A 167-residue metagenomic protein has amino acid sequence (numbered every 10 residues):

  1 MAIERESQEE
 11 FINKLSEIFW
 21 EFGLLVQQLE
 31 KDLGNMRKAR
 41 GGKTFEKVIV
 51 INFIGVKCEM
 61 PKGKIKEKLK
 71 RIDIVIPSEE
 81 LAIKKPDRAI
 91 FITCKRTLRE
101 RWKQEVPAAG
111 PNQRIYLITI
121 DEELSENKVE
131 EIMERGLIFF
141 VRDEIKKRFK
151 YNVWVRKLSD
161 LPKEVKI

Functional and structural regions predicted by a protein language model:
M1-K43: Interdomain/boundary linker segments immediately adjacent to catalytic/signaling cores
R40, T44, V48, L69 (+2 more regions): Short, well-structured alpha-helical interface segments that form or flank functional binding sites
F45-E59: Internal active-site segments that recognize and position negatively charged phosphoryl groups and nucleotide moieties
N52, I65-E67, E79-P86, P107-A108: Short, conserved, surface-exposed binding loops centered on an aromatic residue
G55-D73, P77: A short acidic/basic microdomain associated with nuclease active sites
K70-L81, I90, Q104: Short acidic loop-to-beta-strand element that houses the catalytic metal-binding Asp/Glu of nuclease active sites
K84-D143: Catalytic cores of nucleic-acid endonucleases
E144-I167: Non-catalytic C-terminal interaction segments of nucleic acid-processing enzymes
